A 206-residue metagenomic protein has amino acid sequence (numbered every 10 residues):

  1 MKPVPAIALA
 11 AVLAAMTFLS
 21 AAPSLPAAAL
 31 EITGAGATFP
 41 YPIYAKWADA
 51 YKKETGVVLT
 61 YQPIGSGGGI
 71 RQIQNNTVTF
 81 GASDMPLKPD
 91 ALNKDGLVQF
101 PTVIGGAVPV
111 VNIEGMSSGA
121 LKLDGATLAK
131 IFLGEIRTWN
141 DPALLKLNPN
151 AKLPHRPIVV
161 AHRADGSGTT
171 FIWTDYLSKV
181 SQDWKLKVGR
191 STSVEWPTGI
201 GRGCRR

Functional and structural regions predicted by a protein language model:
M1-A6: N-terminal secretory signal peptides that target proteins for export/translocation
A8-A21: Bacterial N-terminal signal peptides
L25-R206: Flexible loop/hinge segments at secondary-structure junctions
